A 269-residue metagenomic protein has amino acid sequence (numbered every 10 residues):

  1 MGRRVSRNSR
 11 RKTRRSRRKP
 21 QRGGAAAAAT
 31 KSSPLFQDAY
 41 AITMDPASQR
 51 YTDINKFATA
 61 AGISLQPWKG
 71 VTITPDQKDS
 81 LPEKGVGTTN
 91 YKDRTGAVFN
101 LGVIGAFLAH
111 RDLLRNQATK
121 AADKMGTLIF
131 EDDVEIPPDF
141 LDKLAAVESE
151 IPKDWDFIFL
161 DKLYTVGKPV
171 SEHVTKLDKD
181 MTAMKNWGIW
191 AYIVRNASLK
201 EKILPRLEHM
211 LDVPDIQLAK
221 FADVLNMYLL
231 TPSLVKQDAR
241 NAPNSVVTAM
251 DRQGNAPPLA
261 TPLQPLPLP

Functional and structural regions predicted by a protein language model:
M1-A28: Arg/Lys-rich, intrinsically disordered low-complexity tails that mediate electrostatic binding and condensation
A26-F130, V134-P269: An acidic/histidine-cluster motif and surrounding catalytic segment that typifies divalent-metal-assisted enzyme active
